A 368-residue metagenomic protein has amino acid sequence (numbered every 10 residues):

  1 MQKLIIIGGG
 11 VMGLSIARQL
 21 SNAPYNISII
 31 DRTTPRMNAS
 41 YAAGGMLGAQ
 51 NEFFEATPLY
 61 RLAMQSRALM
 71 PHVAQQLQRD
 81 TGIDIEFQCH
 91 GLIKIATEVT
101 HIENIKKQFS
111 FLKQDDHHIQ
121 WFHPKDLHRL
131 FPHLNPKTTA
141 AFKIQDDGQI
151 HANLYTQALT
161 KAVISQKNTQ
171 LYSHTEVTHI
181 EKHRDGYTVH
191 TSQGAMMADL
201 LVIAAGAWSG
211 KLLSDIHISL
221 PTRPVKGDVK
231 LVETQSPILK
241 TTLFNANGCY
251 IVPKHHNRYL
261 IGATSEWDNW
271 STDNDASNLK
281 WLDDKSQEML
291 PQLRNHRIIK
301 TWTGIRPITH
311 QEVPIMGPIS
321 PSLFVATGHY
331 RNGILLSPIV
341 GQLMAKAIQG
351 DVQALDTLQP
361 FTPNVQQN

Functional and structural regions predicted by a protein language model:
Q2-I29: N-terminal Rossmann-like FAD-binding beta1-loop-alpha1 element of flavoenzymes
I5-I7, M196-W208, G341: Short hydrophobic core segments
M12, P35, W208: Conserved Rossmann-like nucleotide-cofactor binding loop
R18-A23, R32, G45-L47, N51 (+2 more regions): Active-site substrate-recognition segment that forms the wall of the catalytic cavity or substrate channel
M46-D126, L130, K285-Q287: Dinucleotide-binding Rossmann-like beta1-alpha1 core, especially the glycine-rich loop that anchors the ADP
G82-A96, Q108-F109, D115, Q120-A162 (+3 more regions): Helix-loop-beta segment of a Rossmann-like dinucleotide-binding subdomain
F142-M196: Helical element adjacent to the flavin cofactor pocket in flavoenzyme catalytic cores
L290-N368: C-terminal catalytic lobe of FAD-dependent flavoproteins
